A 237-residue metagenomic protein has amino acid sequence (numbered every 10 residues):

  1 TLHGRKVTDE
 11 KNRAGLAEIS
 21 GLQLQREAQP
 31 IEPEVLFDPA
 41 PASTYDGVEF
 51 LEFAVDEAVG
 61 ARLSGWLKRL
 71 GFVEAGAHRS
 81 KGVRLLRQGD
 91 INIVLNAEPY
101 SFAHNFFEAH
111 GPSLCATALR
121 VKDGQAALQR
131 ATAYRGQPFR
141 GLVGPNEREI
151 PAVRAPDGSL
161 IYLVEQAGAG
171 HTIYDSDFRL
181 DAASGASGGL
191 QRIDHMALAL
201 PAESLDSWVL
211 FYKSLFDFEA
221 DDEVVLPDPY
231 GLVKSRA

Functional and structural regions predicted by a protein language model:
T1-G76, R87-R140, E147-D221, P229-A237: Glyoxalase I/VOC metalloenzyme domain signal
G82-L86: Minor-groove-contacting beta-hairpin "wing" of winged helix-turn-helix DNA-binding domains
